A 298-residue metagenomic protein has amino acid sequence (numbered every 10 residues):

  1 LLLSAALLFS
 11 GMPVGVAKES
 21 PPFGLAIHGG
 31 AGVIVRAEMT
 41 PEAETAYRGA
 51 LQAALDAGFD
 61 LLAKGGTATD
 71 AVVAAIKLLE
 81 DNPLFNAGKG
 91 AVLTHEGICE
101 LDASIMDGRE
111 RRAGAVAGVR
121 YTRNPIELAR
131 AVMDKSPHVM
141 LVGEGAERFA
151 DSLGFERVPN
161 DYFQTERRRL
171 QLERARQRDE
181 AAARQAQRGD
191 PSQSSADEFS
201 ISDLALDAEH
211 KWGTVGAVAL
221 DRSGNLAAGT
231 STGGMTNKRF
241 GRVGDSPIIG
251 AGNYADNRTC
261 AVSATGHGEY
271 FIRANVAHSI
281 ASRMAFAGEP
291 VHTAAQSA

Functional and structural regions predicted by a protein language model:
L1-G11: Bacterial N-terminal signal peptides
S10-K18: Signal peptide processing junction and immediate N-terminal pro/mature segment of secreted/exported proteins
A17-A298: Alpha/propeptide regions of enzymes that mature by internal proteolysis
